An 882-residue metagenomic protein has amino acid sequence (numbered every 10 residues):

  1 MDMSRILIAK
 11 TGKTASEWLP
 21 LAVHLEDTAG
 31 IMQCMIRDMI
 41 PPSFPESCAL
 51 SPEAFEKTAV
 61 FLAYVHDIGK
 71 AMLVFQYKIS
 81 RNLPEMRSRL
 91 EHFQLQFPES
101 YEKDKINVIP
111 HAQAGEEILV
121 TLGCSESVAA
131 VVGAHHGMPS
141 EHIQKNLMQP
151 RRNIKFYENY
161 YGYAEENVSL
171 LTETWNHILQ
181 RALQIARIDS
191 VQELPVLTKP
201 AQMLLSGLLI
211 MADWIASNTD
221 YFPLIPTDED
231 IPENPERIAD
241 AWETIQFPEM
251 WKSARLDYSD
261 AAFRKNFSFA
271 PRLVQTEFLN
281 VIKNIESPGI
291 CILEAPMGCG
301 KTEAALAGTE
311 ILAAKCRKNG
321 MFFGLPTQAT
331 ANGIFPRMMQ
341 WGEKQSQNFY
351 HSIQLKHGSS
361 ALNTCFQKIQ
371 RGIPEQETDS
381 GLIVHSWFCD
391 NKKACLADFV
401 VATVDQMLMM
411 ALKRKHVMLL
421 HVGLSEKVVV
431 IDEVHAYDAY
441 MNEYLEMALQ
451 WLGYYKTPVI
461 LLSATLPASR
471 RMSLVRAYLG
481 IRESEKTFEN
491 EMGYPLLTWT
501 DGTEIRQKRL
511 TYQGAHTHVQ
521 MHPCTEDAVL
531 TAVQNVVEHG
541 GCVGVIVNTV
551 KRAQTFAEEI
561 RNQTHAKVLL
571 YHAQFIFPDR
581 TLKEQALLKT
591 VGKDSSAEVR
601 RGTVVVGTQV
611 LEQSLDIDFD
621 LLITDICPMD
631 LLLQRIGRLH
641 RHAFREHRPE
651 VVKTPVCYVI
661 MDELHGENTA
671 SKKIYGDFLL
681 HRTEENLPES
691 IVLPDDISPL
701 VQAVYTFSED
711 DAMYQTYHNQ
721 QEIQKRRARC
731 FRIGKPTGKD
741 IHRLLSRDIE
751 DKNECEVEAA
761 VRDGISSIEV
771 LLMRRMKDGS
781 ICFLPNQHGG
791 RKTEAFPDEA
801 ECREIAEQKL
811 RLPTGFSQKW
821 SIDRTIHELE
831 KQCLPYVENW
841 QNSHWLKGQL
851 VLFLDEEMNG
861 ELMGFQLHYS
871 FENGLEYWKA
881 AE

Functional and structural regions predicted by a protein language model:
D2-A254: Accessory nucleic-acid engagement/destabilization modules that flank
V128, R471, T531-S595, F619 (+1 more regions): C-terminal helicase lobe and adjacent C-terminal extensions/tails of nucleic-acid helicase motors
Y258-E294: Conserved pre-motif I regulatory segment
S287-T309, S463: Walker A/P-loop
N319-G342, L355-S360, L466-R470, V550: Conserved Walker A/P-loop ATP-binding site and its immediately adjacent core in helicase/helicase-like ATPase domains
P336-D398, V404-L408: A substrate-engagement module of RecA-like helicase motors
V422-V428, H435-I505: Post-DEXD/H (motif II) to motif III coupling segment of the RecA-like Helicase ATP-binding lobe
E483-A553: Conserved interdomain linker/interface between the two RecA-like ATPase lobes of SF2 helicase motors
